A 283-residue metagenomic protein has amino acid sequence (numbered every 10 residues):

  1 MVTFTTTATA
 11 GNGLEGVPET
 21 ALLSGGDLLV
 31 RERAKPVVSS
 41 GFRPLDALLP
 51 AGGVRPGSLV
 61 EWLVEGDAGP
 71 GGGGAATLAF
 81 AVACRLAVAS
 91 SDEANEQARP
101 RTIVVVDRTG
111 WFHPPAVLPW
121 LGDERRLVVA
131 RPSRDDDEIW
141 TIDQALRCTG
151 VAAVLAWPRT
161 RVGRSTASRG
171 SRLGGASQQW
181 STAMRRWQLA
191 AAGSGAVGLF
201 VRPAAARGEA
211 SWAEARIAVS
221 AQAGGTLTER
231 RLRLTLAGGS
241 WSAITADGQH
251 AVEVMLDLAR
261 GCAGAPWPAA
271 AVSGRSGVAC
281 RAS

Functional and structural regions predicted by a protein language model:
M1-V105, P114-R125, S168-G170, G239 (+1 more regions): Detector for small/aliphatic-rich hydrophobic stretches
M1-V2, S242-S283: C-terminal regions of RecA-like/P-loop NTPase motor modules
G41, A79, E138, W180-M184: Amphipathic coiled-coil/heptad-repeat helices and related helical stalk/stem segments that mediate oligomerization
V60, V104, V128-A130, V197-L199 (+1 more regions): Hydrophobic/aromatic beta-strand patches that form the interior of the parallel beta-sheet core in alpha/beta enzyme
R85, A145, A190: Hydrophobic/aromatic ligand-binding patch that stacks against planar heteroaromatic rings of cofactors or nucleotides
A98-G175: Conserved inter-motif catalytic segment of the P-loop NTP-binding fold
S165-G170, S181-I244: Replace "adjacent to P-loop NTPase cores in ATP/GTP-dependent enzymes" with "adjacent to NTP-binding cores
